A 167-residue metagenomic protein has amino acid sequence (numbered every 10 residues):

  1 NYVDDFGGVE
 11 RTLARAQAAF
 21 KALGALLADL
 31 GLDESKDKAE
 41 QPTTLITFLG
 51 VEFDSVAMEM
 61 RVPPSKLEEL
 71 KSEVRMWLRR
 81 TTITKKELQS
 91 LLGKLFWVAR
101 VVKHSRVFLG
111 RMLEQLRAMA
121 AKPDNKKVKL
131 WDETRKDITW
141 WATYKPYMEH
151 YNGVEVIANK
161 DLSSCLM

Functional and structural regions predicted by a protein language model:
N1, N159-D161: Short helix-terminating capping/connector loops at secondary-structure junctions
N1-L30, V51-V62, V98: Catalytic palm subdomain of template-directed nucleic-acid polymerases, centered on the conserved carboxylate motif
A18-L26, L32, E68-L70, K136-W141: N-terminal start-of-chain detector that recognizes signal peptides and the immediate post-cleavage beginning
G31-Q41: A generic structural motif
P42-V156: C-terminal reverse transcriptase regions that engage the nucleic-acid substrate
D161-M167: Two-metal-ion RNase H-like nuclease active-site motif
